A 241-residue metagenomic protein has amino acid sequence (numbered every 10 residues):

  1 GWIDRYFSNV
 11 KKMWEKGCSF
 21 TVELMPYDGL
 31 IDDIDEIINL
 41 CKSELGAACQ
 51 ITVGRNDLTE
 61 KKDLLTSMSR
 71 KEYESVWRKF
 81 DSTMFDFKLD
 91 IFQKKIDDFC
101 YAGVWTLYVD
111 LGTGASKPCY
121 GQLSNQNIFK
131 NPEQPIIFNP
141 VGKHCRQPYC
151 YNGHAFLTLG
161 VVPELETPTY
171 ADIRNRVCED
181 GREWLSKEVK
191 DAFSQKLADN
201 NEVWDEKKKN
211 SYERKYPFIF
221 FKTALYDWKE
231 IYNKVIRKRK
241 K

Functional and structural regions predicted by a protein language model:
G1-K117, G121, Q126-K130, L165-I173: Radical SAM enzyme [4Fe-4S]-AdoMet core and its adjacent flexible, acidic and glycine-rich loops/tails across
A115-K241: Flexible mid-to-C-terminal extensions adjoining Fe-S/redox cofactors in radical SAM and related proteins
